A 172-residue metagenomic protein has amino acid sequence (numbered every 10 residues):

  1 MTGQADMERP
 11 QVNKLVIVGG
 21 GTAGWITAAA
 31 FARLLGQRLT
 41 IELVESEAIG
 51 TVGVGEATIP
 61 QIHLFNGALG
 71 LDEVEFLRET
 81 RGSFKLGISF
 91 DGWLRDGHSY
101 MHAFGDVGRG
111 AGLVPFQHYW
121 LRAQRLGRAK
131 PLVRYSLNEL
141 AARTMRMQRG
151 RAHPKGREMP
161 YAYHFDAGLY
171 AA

Functional and structural regions predicted by a protein language model:
G3-V12, L35: Extreme N-terminus of proteins, especially the signal/transit-peptide cleavage junction and the first residues
R9-A23, E42: Beta1/beta-strand and adjacent pyrophosphate-binding region of the FAD-binding site in flavoprotein oxidoreductases
G19, I49-A57, A162: A short N-terminal beta->alpha junction/helix N-cap motif
I26, A30, Q61-L64, L169: Short amphipathic alpha-helical face segments that pack within enzyme cores and frequently flank/anchor catalytic
A32-V54: Glycine-rich FAD pyrophosphate-binding loop
I41-S46, R151-P160: A short, surface-exposed helix-loop junction/capping segment
A57-R143: Dinucleotide-binding Rossmann-like beta1-alpha1 core, especially the glycine-rich loop that anchors the ADP
R157-A172: Short beta-strand to alpha-helix junction loop
